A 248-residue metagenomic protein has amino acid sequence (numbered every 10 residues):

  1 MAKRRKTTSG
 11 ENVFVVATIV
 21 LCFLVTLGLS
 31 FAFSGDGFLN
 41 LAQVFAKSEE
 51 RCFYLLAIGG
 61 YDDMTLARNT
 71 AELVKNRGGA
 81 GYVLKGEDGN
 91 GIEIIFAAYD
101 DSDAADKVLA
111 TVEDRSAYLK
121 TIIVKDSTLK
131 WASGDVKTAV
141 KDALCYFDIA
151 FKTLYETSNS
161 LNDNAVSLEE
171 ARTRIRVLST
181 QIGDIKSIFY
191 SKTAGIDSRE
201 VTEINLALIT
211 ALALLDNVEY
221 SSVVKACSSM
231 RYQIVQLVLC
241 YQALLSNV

Functional and structural regions predicted by a protein language model:
M1-V248: Acidic/polar low-complexity segments and flexible, solvent-exposed patches
